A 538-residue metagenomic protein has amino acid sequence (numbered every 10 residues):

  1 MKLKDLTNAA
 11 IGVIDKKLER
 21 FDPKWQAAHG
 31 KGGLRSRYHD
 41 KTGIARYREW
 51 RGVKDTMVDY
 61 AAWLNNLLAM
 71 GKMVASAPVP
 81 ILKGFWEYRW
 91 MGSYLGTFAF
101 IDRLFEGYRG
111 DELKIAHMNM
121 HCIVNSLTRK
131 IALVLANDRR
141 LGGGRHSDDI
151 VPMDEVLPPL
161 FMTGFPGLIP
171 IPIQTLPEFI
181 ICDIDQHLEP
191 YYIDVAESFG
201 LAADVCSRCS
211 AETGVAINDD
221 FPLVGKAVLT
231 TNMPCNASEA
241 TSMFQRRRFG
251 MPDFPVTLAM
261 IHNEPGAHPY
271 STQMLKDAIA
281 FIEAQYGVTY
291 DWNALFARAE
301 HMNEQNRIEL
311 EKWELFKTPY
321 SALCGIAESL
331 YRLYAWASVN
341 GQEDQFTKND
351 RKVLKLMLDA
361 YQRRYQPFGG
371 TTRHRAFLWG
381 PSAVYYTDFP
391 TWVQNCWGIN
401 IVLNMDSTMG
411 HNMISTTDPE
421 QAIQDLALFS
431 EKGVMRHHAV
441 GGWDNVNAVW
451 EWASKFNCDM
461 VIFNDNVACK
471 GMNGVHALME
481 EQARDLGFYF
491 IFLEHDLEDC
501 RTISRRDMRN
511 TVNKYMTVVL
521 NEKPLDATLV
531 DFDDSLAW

Functional and structural regions predicted by a protein language model:
G12-I150, T272, K276, A280-H411: A charged, amphipathic alpha-helical module
A45-R48, L82-R89, R145-D148, V156 (+6 more regions): Catalytic cores of glycan-processing enzymes that make or break glycosidic bonds
A77, M91-V224: Generic N-terminal leader/targeting and pre-domain segments
R145-S147, D154-D194, W379-G441, N445-W450: Redox- and metal-dependent alpha/beta enzyme cores, enriched for Fe-S-associated oxidoreductases and cofactor-handling
V151-L160, T231-S238, L378-Y386, V467-G474: Gly/Ser/Thr-rich loops at beta-strand to alpha-helix junctions that form or flank small-molecule/cofactor-binding
M162-G164, T391-L403, T417-F429, G433-V434 (+1 more regions): Hydrophobic alpha/beta core scaffold segments
F199-F281: Gly/lys/ser-thr-rich phosphate-binding loops in alpha/beta enzymes that coordinate phosphoanhydride or phosphate groups
A202-F221, A280-E300, L428-W450, S454 (+1 more regions): Extended, charge-rich low-complexity interaction segments
